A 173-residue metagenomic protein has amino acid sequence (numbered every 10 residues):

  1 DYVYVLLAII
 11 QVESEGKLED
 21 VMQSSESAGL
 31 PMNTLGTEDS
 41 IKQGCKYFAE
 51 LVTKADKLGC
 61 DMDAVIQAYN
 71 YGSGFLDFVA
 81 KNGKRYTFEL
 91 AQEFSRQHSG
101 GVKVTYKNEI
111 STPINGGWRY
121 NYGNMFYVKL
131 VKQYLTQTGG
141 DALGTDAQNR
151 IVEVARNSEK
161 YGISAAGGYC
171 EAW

Functional and structural regions predicted by a protein language model:
Y2-K17, S24, G44-C45, V65-Y71 (+3 more regions): Short, functionally critical alpha-helical segments immediately adjacent to catalytic or ligand/cofactor-binding
E15-G16, F75, Q137, Y161: A general structural signal for well-ordered secondary-structure junctions
E15-T37, Y86-E93, S164-W173: Short, surface-exposed glycine/acidic/tryptophan-bearing loops
K17-L18, G59, G139, I163: Secondary-structure boundary/capping signal
P31-D39, K46, E50-V152: Non-catalytic cell-wall polysaccharide-engagement segments
G139-W173: N-terminal capping segments
